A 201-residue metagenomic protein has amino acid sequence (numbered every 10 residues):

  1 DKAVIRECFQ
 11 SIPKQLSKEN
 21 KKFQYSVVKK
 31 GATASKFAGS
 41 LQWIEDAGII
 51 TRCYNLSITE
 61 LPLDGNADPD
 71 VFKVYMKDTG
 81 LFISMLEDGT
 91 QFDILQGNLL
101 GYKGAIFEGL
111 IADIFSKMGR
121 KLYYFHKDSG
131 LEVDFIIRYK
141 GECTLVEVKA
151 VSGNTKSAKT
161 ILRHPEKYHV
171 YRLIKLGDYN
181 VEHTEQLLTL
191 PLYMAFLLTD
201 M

Functional and structural regions predicted by a protein language model:
D1-K140: Accessory nucleic acid-recognition modules appended to NTPase machines
L86-G89, S157, E185-Q186: Short conserved micro-motifs at the rims of enzyme active sites and ligand-binding pockets
T90, L162-H164: Short, solvent-exposed amphipathic alpha-helical segments in soluble enzyme and RNA/protein-processing domains
E142-V146, R172: Structural motif
L145-G153: Active-site ExK catalytic segment of metal-dependent nucleases
S152-L162: Active-site-adjacent loop/helix micro-motif of nuclease/hydrolase catalytic cores
H169-G177: Short, hydrophobic beta-strand segments that form beta-sheet elements in well-ordered domains
Y179-M201: Domain-level recognition of nuclease-like catalytic cores that cleave nucleotide substrates
